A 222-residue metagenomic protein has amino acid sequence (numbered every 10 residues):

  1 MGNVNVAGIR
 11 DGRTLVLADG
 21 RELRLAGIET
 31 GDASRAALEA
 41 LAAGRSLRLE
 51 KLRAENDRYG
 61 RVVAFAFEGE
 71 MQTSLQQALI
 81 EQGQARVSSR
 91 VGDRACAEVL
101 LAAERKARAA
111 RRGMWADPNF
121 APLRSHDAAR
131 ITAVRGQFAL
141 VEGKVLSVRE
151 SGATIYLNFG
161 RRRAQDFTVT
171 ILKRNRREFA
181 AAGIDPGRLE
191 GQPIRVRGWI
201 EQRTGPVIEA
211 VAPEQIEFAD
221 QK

Functional and structural regions predicted by a protein language model:
M1-K222: Small beta-barrel nucleic-acid-binding modules, primarily SNase/OB-fold domains and secondarily Tudor-like barrels
